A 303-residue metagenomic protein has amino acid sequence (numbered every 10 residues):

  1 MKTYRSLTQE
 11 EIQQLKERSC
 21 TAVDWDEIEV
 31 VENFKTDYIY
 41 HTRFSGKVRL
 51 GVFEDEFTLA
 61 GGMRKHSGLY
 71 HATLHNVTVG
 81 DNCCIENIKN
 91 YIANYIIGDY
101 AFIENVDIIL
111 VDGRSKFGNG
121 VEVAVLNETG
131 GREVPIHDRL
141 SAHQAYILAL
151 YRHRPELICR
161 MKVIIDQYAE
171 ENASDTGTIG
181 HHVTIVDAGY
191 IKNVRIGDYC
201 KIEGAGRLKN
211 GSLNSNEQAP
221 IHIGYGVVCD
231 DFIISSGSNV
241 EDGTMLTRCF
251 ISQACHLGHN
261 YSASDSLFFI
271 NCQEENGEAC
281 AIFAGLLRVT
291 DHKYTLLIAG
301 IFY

Functional and structural regions predicted by a protein language model:
M1-Y303: Domain-scale signature associated with acetyltransferase and cell-envelope carbohydrate enzymes
